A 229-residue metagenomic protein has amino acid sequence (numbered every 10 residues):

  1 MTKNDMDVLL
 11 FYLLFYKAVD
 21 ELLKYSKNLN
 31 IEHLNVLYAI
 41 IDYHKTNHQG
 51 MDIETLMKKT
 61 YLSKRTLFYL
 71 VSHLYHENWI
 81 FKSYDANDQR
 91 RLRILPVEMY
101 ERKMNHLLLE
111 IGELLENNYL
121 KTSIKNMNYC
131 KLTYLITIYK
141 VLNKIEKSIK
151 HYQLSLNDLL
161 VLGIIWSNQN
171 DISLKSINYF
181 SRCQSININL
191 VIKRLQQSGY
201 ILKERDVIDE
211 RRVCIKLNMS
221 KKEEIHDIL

Functional and structural regions predicted by a protein language model:
M1-K27, W79, L95-E98, R102-Y152 (+2 more regions): N-terminal leader segment of winged-helix/HTH proteins
L13, K17, N35-Y38, S72 (+4 more regions): Generic structural signal for well-ordered, non-membrane alpha-helices
F15-A18, I40-Y43, H73-L74, Y100 (+4 more regions): Intrinsic low-complexity repeat tracts in disordered regions, enriched in small/polar residues
D20-L62, T66, E146-Q184: N-terminal helix-turn-helix DNA-binding core of bacterial DNA-binding proteins
E32, D85-L108, S173, D206-I228: Short, cationic-aromatic polyanion-contact patches
K45, F81-K82, I138-K140, W166: Short acidic/polar alpha-helix capping motifs at helix-coil junctions
Q49-R91, D171-R212: Canonical helix-turn-helix DNA-binding module
